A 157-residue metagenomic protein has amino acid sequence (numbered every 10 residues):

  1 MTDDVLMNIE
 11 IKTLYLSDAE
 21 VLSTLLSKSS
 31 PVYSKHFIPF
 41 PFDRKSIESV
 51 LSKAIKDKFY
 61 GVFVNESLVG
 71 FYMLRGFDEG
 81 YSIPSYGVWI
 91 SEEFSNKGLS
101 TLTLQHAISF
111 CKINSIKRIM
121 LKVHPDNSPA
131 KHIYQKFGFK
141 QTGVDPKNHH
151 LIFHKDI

Functional and structural regions predicted by a protein language model:
T2, L151-I157: Terminal substrate-recognition subdomain of acyl/acetyltransferases
N8-T24, G143: A short beta-loop-alpha structural element at the N-terminal edge of CoA-dependent acyl/N-acetyltransferase catalytic
L16-A19, L25-E92: Acetyl-CoA-dependent GNAT
I90, N96-S109, H132-K136: Conserved acetyl-CoA-binding loop-helix of GNAT-fold acetyltransferases
T101, P125-G143, N148-H149: Conserved active-site alpha-helix within GNAT-family acetyltransferase domains
C111-K122: Conserved GNAT acetyl-CoA-binding A-motif
V123-H124, D156: N-terminal beta-strand motif that seeds the catalytic metal site of vicinal oxygen chelate
